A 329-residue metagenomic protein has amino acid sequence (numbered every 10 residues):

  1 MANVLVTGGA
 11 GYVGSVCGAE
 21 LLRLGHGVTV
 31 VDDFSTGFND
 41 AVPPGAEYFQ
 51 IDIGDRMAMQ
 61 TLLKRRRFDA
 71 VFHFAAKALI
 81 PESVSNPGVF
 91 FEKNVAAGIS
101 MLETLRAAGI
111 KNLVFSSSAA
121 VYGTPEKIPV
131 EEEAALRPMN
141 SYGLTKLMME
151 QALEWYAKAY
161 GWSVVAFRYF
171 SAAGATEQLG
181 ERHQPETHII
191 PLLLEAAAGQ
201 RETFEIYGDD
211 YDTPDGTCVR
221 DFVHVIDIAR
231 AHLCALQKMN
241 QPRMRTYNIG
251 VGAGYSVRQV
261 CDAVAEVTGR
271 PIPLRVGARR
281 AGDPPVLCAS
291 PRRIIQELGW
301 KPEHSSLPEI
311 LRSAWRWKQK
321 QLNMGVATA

Functional and structural regions predicted by a protein language model:
M1-A172: N-terminal Rossmann-like NAD(P)+-binding domain of SDR-like oxidoreductases, especially those catalyzing
I51, D55, R182-E186, A253 (+2 more regions): Residue-level signature of the cytosolic catalytic core of signaling kinases
A75, L105, A173, A197-R201 (+1 more regions): Hydrophobic aliphatic residues
I80-V84, A175-G180, P214-G216: A short acidic, helix-capping loop that chelates divalent metal ions and anchors anionic groups
F91, M139-L147, H183-P191, D221-F222: Short-chain dehydrogenase/reductase
R106, W155-A157, I189-I190, E195-A197: Basic phosphate/pyrophosphate-binding loop/patch that engages nucleotide-derived ligands
T176-I189, E195-A196, E202: Hydrophobic, Gly/Ser/Ala-rich alpha-helical and linker tracts in large acyl-processing enzymes of secondary/lipid
L192-A329: C-terminal substrate-binding subdomain of Rossmann-fold SDR/epimerase-dehydratase oxidoreductases
